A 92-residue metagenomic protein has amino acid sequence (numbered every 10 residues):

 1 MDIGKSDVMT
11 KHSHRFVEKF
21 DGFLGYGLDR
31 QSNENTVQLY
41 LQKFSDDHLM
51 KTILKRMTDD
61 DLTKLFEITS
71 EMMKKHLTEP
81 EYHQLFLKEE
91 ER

Functional and structural regions predicted by a protein language model:
M1-K11, Q84-R92: Short acidic DE-rich linear segments
G4-H48: N-terminal acidic leader/helix
K19, T36-Y40, T52-I53, I68 (+2 more regions): Charge-rich, solvent-exposed alpha-helical interaction surfaces
D29, M50, E79-H83: Intrinsically disordered or highly flexible coil/loop and linker segments, enriched in small and charged/polar residues
L49-F66: Acidic, low-complexity, intrinsically disordered interaction modules
L62-R92: Short, compact, well-ordered microdomains
